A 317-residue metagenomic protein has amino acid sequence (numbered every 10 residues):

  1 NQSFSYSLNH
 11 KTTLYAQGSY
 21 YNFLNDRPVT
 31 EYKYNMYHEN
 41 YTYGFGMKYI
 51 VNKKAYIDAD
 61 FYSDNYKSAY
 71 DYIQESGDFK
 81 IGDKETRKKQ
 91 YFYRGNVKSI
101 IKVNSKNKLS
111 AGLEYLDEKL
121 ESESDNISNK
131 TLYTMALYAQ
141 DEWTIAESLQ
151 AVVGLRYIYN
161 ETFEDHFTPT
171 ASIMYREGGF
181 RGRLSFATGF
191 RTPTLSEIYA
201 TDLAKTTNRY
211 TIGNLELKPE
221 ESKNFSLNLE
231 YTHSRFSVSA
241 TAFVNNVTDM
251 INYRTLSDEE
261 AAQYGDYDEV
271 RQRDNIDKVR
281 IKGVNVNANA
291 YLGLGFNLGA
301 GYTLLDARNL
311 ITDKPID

Functional and structural regions predicted by a protein language model:
N1, K11-N22, I57, F61-D71 (+5 more regions): Surface-exposed extracellular loop regions of Gram-negative outer-membrane beta-barrel proteins
N1, K33-E39, K67, K80-Y91 (+6 more regions): Replace "Gram-negative outer membrane beta-barrel proteins" with "bacterial and organellar outer membrane beta-barrel
N1, S5-Y91: Flexible loop and strand-edge segments within Gram-negative outer membrane beta-barrel domains
Q2, E39-F45, F61, Y91-V97 (+9 more regions): Hydrophobic, lipid-facing positions within transmembrane beta-strands of outer-membrane proteins
N9-K11, N52-K54, K102-K106, A146-Q150 (+7 more regions): Outer-membrane beta-barrel channels and translocator barrels
Y20-L24, S63-K67, Y115-E121, L155-E161 (+6 more regions): Transmembrane beta-strands of outer-membrane beta-barrel pores
E31-I50, K88, R181, T188-V247 (+2 more regions): Outer-membrane beta-barrel signature, preferentially recognizing the C-terminal barrel domain of Gram-negative
S105, T144-A151, V244-N246, G265-D317: Gram-negative outer-membrane beta-barrel transporters
